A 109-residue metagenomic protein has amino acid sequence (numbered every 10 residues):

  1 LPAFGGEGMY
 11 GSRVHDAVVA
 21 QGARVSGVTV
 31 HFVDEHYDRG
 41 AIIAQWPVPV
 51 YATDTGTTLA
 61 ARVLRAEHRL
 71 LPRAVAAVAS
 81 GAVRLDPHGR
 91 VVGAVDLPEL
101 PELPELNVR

Functional and structural regions predicted by a protein language model:
L1-G89: Donor/substrate-binding cores of folate-linked one-carbon enzymes
V83-R109: SAM-dependent methyltransferases
